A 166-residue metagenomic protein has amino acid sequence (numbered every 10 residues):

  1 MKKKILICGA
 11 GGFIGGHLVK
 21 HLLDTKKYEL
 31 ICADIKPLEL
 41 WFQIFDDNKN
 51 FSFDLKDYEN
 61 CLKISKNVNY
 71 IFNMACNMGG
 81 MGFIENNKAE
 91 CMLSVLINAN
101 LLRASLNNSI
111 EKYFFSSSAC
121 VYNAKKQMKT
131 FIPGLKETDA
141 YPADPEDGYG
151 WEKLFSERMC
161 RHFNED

Functional and structural regions predicted by a protein language model:
I5-T25: N-terminal Rossmann NAD(P)H-binding glycine-rich loop of SDR-like oxidoreductase domains
H17, H21, A104, M159: Rossmann-fold NAD(P)-dependent oxidoreductase module
K27-P37: Conserved glycine-rich Rossmann-like NAD(P)H-binding loop of the short-chain dehydrogenase/reductase
I44-Y58: Rossmann-fold cofactor-recognition segment
L55-S94, N107, A124: NAD(P)H-binding glycine-rich loop region in Rossmannoid oxidoreductase-like domains and their noncatalytic homologs
D57, Y70, L93, I97-N100 (+2 more regions): Conserved cofactor-binding/catalytic machinery of classical short-chain dehydrogenase/reductase
N73, A99-E146: Conserved Rossmann-fold NAD(P)-dependent oxidoreductase catalytic core, especially the SDR/UDP-sugar
D144-D166: Active-site Tyr-X1-5-Lys
